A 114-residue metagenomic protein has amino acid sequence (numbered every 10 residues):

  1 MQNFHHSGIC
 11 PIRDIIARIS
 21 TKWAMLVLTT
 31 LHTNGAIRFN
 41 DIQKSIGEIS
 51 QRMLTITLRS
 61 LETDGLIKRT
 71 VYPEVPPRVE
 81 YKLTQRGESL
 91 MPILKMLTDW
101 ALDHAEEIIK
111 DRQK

Functional and structural regions predicted by a protein language model:
M1-N3, Q113-K114: Short, Lys/Arg-enriched, disordered terminal segments
Q2, H6-M53, E80: N-terminal helix-turn-helix DNA-binding core of bacterial DNA-binding proteins
H6, Y72-P73: Short loop/turn motifs at secondary-structure junctions and domain boundaries
P11, E88-K114: Amphipathic alpha-helical dimerization/coiled-coil segments that flank or bridge DNA-binding/regulatory modules
D14, I37, Q43-S45, R69 (+1 more regions): Non-catalytic interaction surface on structured domains
N40-R69, P76: Canonical helix-turn-helix DNA-binding module
P73-L97: Basic, amphipathic "hinge/linker" alpha-helix immediately C-terminal to the N-terminal HTH DNA-binding motif
